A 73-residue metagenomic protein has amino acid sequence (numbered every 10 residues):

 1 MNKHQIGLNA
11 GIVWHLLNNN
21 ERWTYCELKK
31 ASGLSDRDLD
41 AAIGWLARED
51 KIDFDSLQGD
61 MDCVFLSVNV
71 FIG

Functional and structural regions predicted by a protein language model:
K3-A10, S56-G73: Short, cationic-aromatic polyanion-contact patches
Q5-A31: Short amphipathic alpha-helical interface segments
N18, G44, R48: Residue-level detection of the helix-turn-helix DNA-binding "recognition helix"
Y25, R37, F54-D55: A local structural micro-motif
L34-W45: Short amphipathic alpha-helical interaction segments
A47-L57: A short, conserved structural fragment
